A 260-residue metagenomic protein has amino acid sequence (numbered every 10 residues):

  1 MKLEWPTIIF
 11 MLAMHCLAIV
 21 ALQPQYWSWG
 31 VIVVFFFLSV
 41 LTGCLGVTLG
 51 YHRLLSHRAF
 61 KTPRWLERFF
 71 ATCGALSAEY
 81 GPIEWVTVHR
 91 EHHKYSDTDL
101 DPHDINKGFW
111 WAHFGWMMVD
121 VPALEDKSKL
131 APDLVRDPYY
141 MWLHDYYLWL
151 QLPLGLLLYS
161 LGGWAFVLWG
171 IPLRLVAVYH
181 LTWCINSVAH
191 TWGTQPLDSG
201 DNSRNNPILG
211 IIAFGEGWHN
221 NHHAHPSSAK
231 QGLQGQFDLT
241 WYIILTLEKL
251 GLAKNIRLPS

Functional and structural regions predicted by a protein language model:
M1-C184, S228-S260: Non-catalytic, topology-defining segments of multipass membrane proteins
R53, S187, T191, H223: Catalytic glutamate of the conserved HExxH
C73, A131-P138, W192-W218, H222-H225: Active-site-proximal inter-transmembrane loops
L181-P196: C-terminal accessory segments of proteins
